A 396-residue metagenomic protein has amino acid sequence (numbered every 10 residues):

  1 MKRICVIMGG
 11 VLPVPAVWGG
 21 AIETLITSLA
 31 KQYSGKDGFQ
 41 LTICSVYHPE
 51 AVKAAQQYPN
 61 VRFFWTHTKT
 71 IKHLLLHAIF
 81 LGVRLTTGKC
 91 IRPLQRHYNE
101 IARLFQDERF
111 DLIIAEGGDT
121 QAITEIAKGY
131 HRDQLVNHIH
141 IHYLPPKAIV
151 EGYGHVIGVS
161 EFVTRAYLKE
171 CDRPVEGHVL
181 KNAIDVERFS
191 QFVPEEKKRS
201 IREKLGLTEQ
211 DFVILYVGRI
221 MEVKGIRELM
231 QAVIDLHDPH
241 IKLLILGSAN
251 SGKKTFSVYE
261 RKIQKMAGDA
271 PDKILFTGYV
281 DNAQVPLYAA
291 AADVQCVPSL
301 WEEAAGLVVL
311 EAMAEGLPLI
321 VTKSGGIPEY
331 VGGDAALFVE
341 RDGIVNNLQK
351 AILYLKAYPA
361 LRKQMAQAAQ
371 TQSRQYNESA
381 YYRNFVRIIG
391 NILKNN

Functional and structural regions predicted by a protein language model:
C5, T208-K224, M230-V233, L244: Conserved donor-binding/catalytic core segment of Leloir-type glycosyltransferases
Q191-L207, N384: A short helix/loop element that forms part of the nucleotide-sugar donor recognition site in Leloir-type
E203, Y354, L361-Q375: A short, well-ordered alpha-helix in the C-terminal region of glycosyltransferases
K242-R261: Glycosyltransferase donor-sugar binding loop
S257-V280: Nucleotide-activated donor-binding/catalytic signature segment of Leloir-type glycosyltransferases, i.e., the conserved
Y279, L287-A292: Short alpha-helical donor nucleotide-sugar binding micro-motif in glycosyltransferases
P318-V321: Short hydrophobic beta-strand element within catalytic cores of glycosyltransferases and related nucleotide-activated
P328-L353, L361: Change "using UDP/GDP/dTDP sugars" to "using nucleotide sugars
